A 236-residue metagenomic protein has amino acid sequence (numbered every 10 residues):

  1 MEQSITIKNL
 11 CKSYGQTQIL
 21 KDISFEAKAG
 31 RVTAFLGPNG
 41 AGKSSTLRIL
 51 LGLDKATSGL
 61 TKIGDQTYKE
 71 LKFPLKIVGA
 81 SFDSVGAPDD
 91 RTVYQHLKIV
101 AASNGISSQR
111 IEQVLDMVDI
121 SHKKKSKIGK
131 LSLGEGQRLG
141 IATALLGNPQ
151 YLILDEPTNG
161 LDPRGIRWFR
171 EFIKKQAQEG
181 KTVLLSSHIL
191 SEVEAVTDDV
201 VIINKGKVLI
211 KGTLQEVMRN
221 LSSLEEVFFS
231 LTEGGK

Functional and structural regions predicted by a protein language model:
G59-P74: Conserved ABC transporter NBD signature motif
K98, A102, S108-K123: Conserved ABC ATPase "signature" region
L152-E156: Catalytic Walker B motif of ABC-type/P-loop ATPase nucleotide-binding domains
V193-A195: A short, surface-exposed alpha-helical micro-motif characterized by mixed small hydrophobic and charged/polar residues
K211-G212: ABC ATPase "signature
